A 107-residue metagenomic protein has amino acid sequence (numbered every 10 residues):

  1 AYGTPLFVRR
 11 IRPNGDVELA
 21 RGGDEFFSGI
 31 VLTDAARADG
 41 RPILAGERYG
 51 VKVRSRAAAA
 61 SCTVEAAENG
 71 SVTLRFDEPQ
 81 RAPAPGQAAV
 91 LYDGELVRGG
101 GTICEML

Functional and structural regions predicted by a protein language model:
A1-L107: AMP-forming adenylation/ATP pyrophosphatase catalytic core
